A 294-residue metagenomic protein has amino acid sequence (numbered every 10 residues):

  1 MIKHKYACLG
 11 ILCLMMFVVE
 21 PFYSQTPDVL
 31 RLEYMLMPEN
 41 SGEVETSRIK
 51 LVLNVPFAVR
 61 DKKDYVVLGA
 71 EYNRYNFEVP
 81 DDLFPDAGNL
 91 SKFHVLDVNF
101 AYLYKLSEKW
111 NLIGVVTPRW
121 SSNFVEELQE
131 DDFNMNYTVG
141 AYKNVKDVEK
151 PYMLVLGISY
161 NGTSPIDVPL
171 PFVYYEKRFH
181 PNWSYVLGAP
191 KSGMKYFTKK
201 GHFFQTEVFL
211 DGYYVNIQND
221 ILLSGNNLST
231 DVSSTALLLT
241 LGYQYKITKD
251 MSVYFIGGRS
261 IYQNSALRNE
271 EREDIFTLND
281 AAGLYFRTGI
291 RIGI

Functional and structural regions predicted by a protein language model:
Q25-L128, N134: Transmembrane beta-barrel domains of bacterial outer-membrane proteins
L30-L32, V66-A70, G114-V116, L154-L156 (+4 more regions): Membrane-embedded beta-strand positions of outer-membrane beta-barrel proteins
Y34-N40, A70-E78, P118-F124, K143 (+6 more regions): Transmembrane beta-strands of outer-membrane beta-barrel pores
S41-S47, L90-H94, Q129-F133, V148 (+4 more regions): Short sequence motifs at beta-strands and strand-loop junctions characteristic of Gram-negative outer-membrane
V55-V59, Y104, V139, K143-V145 (+6 more regions): Residue-level signature of outer-membrane beta-barrel architecture
V59-V67, K109-L112, K146-L154, N182-Y185 (+3 more regions): Repeated loop/turn-to-beta-strand initiation elements of outer-membrane beta-barrel proteins
A70-L96, P190-E273, N279, L284-F286: Outer-membrane beta-barrel translocator/channel fold
F172-E176, D280-I294: Outer-membrane beta-barrel "beta-signal"
